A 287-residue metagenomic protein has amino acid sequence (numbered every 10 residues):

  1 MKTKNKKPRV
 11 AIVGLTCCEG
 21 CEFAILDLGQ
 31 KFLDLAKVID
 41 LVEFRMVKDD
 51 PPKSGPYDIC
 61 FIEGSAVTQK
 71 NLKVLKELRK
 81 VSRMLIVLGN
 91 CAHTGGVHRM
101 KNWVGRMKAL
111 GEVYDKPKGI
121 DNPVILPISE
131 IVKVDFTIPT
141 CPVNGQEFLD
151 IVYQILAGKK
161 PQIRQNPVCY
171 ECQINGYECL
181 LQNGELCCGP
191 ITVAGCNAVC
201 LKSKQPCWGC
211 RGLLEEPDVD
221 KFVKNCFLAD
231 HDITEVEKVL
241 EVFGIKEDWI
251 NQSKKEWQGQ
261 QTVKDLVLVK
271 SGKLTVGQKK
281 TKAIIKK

Functional and structural regions predicted by a protein language model:
M1-F61, A66, N71-M84, M107-K287: Iron-sulfur (Fe-S) cluster-binding modules
C91-G96: Short gly/pro/ser/thr-enriched loop/turn and capping motifs at secondary-structure boundaries
R99: Short aromatic-enriched loop/helix-cap "lid" or pocket-rim segments at secondary-structure transitions that line
N102-R106: Short, hinge-like loop/turn segments at secondary-structure boundaries
